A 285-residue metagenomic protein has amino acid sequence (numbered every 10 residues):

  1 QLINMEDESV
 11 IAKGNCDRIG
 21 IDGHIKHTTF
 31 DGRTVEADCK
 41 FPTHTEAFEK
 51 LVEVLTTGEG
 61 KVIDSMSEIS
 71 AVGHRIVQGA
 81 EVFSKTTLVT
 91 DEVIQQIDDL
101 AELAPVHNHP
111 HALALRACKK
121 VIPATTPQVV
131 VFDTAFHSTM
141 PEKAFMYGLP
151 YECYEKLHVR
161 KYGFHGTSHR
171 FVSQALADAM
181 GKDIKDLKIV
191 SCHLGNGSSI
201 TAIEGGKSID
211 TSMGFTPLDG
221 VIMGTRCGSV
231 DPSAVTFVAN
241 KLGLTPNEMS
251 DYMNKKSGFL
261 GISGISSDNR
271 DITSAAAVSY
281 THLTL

Functional and structural regions predicted by a protein language model:
Q1-F41, G214: Short glycine-rich, Thr/Ser-proximal phosphate-binding strand/loop in the N-terminal lobe of ATP-dependent enzymes
D22-S70, A114: Conserved active-site "lid/cap" helical segment
P42-E46, L88, E92, H109-L113 (+7 more regions): Conserved active-site and cofactor/substrate-binding residues in soluble primary-metabolism enzymes
L55, K61-H107, P127-V129, A135-A144: Short beta-strand-loop/turn "lid" adjacent to the catalytic site in phosphate-handling enzymes
H74, V106-H109, P127-F132, V190-C192 (+2 more regions): General beta-strand structural signal in soluble alpha/beta enzymes
F136-A239: Glycine-rich phosphate-binding loop of actin/hexokinase-like ATP-binding domains
K241-Y280: A mobile "lid/hinge" subdomain adjacent to the ATP/sugar-phosphate binding pocket shared across diverse ATP-dependent
T281-L285: Conserved small/polar residues in nucleotide/adenosyl-binding loops
